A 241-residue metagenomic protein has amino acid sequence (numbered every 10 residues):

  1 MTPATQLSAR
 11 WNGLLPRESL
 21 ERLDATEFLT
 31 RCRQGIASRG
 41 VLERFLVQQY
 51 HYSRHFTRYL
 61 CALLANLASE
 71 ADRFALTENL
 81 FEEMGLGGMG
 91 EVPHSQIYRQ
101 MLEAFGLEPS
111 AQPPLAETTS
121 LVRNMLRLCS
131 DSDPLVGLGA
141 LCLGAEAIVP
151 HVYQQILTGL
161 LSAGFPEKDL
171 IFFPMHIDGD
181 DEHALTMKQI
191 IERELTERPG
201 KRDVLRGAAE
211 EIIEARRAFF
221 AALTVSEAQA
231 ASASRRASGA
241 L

Functional and structural regions predicted by a protein language model:
M1-L241: Non-heme di-metal
